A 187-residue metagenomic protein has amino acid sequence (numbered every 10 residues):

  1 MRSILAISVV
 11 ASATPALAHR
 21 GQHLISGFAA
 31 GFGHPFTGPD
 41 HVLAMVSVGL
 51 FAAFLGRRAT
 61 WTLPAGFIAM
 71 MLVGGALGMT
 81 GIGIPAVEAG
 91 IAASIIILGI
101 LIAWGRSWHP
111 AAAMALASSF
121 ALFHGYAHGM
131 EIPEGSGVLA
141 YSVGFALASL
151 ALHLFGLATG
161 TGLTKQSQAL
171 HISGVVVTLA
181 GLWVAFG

Functional and structural regions predicted by a protein language model:
R2-G187: Membrane metalloprotein/metal-transporter helix-bundle signature
